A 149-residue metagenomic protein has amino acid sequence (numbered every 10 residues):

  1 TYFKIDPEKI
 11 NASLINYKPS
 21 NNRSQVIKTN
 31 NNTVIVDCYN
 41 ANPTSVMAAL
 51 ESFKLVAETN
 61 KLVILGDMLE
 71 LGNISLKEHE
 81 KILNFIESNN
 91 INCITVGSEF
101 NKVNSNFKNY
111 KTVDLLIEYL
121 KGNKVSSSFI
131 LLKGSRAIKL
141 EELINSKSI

Functional and structural regions predicted by a protein language model:
T1-I149: ATP-dependent carboxylate-amine ligase
